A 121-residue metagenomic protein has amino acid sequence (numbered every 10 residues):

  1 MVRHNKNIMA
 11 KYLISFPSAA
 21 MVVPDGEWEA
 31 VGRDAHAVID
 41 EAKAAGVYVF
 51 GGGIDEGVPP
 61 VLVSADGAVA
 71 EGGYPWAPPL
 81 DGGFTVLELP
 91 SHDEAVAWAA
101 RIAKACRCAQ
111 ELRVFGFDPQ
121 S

Functional and structural regions predicted by a protein language model:
V2-S121: Conserved, structured core segments of small domains
